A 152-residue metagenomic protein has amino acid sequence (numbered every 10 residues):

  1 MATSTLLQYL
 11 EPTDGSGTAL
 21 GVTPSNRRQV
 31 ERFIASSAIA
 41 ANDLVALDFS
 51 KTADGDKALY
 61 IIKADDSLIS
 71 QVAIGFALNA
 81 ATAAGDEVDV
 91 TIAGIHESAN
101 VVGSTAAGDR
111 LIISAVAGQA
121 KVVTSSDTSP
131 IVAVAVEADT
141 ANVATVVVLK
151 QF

Functional and structural regions predicted by a protein language model:
A2-F152: Glycine-anchored, exposed beta-strand/edge motif detector
